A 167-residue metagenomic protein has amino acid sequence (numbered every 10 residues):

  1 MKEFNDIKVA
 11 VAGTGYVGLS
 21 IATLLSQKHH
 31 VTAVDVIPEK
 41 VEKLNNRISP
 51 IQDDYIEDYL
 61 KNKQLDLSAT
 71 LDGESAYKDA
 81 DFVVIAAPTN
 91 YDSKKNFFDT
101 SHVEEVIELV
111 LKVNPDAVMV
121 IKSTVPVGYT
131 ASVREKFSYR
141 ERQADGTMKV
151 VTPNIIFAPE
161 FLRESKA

Functional and structural regions predicted by a protein language model:
K2-I7, H30, V36-F82, T89-F97 (+1 more regions): Conserved N-terminal Rossmann-fold NAD(P) cofactor-binding segment
T14: Glycine-rich Rossmann-fold phosphate-binding loop(s) that bind the pyrophosphate of adenine dinucleotide cofactors
G18-L19: N-terminal Rossmann-fold NAD(P) dinucleotide-binding loop
L25: Aromatic pocket-lining residues of Rossmann-like dinucleotide-binding sites
V83-I85, I121: Redox-cofactor binding/interface segments in oxidoreductases and associated redox assembly factors
Y91-F161: Rossmann-like NAD(P)(H) cofactor-binding subdomain of soluble oxidoreductases
